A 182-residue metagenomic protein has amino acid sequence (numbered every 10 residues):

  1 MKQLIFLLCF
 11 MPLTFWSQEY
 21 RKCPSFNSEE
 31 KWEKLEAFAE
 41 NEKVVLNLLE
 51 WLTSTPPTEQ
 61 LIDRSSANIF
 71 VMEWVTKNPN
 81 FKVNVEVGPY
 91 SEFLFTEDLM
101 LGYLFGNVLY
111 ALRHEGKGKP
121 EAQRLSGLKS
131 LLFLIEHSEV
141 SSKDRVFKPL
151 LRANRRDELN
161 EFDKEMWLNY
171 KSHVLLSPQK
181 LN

Functional and structural regions predicted by a protein language model:
M1-K22: Bacterial Sec-dependent N-terminal signal peptides
L4, C9-F10, F26, L104 (+2 more regions): Generic detection of intrinsically disordered/low-complexity segments and helix-coil linkers/edges
L4, R21, N27, K148-L151: Generic structural signal for short, flexible, solvent-exposed coil/loop and linker residues
I5-F6, K22, N41, M100-L101 (+1 more regions): Alpha-helical interaction segments
Q18-E33, W167-N182: Non-catalytic accessory regions used for complex assembly or targeting
E19-V85: N-terminal secretory signal peptides
I62-V174: Mature extracellular/secreted ectodomains of secretory-pathway proteins
